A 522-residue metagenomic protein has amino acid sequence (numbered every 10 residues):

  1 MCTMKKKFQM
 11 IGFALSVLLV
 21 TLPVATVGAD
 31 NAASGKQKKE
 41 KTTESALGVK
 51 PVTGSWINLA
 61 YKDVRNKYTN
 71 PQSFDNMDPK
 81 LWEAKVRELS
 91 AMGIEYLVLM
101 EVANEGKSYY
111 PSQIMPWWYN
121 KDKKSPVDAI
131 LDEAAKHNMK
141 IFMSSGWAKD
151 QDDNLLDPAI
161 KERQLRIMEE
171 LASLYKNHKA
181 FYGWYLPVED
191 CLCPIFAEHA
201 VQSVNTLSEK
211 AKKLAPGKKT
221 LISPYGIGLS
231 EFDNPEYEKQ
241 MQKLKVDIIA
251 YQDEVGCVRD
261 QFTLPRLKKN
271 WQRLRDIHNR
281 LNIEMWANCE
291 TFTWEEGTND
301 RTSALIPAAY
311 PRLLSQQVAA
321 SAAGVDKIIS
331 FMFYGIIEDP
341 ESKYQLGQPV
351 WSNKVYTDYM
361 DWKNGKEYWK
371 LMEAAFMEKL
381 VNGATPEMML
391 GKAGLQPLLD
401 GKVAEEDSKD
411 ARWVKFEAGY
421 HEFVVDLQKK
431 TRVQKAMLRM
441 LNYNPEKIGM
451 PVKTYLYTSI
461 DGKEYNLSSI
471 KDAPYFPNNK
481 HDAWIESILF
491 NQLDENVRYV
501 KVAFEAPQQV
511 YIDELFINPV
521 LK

Functional and structural regions predicted by a protein language model:
P79-A148, H199-K218, L264-L267, R273: Aromatic-lined substrate-binding rim segments of carbohydrate-active enzymes
K121-H137, L156-G183, Q240: An active-site-proximal structural segment forming one wall of the substrate-binding cleft that immediately precedes
F142-N154, Y185-E189, L207-N234, Y251 (+2 more regions): Aromatic-lined carbohydrate-recognition surfaces of secreted/lumenal glycan-active proteins
W147-D152, M168-E198: Active-site groove signature of glycoside hydrolases
K179-V188, L192, Y225, N234-P265: Aromatic- and acid-rich polysaccharide-binding/catalytic face of secreted or lumenal carbohydrate-active enzymes
D253-D260, E284-K366: Substrate-binding cleft of secreted/luminal carbohydrate-active enzymes
N364-V433, R439-M450, S469-K480, E514-K522: Disordered, acidic Ser/Thr/Pro-rich linker "stalks" and the adjacent N-terminal cap of the next globular domain
G419, K447-L521: Trp- and acidic/polar-enriched beta-sheet ligand-binding modules for extracellular glycan and matrix recognition
